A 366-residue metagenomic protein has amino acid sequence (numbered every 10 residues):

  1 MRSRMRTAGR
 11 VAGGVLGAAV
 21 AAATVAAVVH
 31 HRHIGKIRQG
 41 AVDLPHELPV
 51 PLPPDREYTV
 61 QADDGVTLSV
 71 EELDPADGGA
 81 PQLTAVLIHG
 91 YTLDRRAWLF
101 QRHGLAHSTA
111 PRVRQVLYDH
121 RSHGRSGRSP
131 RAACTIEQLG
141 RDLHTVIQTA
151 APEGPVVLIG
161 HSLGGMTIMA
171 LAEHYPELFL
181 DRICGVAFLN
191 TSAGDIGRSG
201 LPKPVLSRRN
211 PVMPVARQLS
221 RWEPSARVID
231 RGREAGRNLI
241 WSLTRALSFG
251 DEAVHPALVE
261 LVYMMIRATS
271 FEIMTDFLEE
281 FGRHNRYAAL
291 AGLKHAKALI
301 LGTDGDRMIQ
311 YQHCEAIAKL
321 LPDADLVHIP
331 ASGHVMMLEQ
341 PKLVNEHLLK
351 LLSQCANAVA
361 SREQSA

Functional and structural regions predicted by a protein language model:
R4-H33: Hydrophobic alpha-helical topogenic segments used for membrane insertion/localization
V66, E71-R128, T149: Conserved HGGG/HGGXW glycine-rich cap/lid loop of the alpha/beta-hydrolase fold
R114-M166, L171-F179, E346: Active-site loop/oxyanion-hole signature of alpha/beta-hydrolase fold enzymes
E173, E177, D181-D230: Flexible "cap/lid" loop of the alpha/beta hydrolase fold
E223-G292: Conserved alpha/beta-hydrolase catalytic His-Asp/Glu region
F281, D304-I309: Acidic catalytic loop of the alpha/beta-hydrolase fold
L293-K294, L299-G302, D306: Short beta-strand/loop motif that positions the catalytic acidic residue of the alpha/beta-hydrolase fold
E315, K319-A366: Catalytic active-site module of serine/aspartate enzymes centered on a nucleophile-bearing elbow/loop
